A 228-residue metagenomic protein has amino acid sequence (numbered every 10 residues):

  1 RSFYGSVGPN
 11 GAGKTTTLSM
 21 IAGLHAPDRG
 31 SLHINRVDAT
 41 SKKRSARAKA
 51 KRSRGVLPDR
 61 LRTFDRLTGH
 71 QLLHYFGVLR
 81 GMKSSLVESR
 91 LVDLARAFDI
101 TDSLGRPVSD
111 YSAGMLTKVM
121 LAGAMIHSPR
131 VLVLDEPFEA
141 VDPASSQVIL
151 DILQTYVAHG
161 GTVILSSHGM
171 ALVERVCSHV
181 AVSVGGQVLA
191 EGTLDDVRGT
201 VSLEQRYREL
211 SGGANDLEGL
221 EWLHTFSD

Functional and structural regions predicted by a protein language model:
A22: Helix-to-loop junction immediately C-terminal to a conserved catalytic motif
G30-K42, K49-A50: Conserved ABC transporter NBD signature motif
H74, V78, L86-S103: Conserved ABC ATPase "signature" region
L132-D135: Catalytic Walker B motif of ABC-type/P-loop ATPase nucleotide-binding domains
V173-R175: A short, surface-exposed alpha-helical micro-motif characterized by mixed small hydrophobic and charged/polar residues
E191-G192: ABC ATPase "signature
